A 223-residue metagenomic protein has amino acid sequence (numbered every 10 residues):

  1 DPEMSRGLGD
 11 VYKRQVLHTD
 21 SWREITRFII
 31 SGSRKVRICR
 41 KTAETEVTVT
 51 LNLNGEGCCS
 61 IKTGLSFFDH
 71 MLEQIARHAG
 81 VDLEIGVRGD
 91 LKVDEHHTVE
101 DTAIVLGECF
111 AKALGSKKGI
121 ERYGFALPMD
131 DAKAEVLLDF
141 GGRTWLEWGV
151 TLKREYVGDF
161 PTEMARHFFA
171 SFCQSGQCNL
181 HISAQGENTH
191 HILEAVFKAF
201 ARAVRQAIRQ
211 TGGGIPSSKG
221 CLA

Functional and structural regions predicted by a protein language model:
D1-Y12: Single conserved hydrophobic/aromatic residue that forms the stacking wall/gate of nucleotide- or nucleobase-binding
R14-S21: Short acidic-hydrophobic, aromatic-tinged amphipathic segments that line or gate anion-handling sites
T26-A223: Structural preference for solvent-exposed beta-strand-turn elements and adjacent flexible terminal/loop segments within
